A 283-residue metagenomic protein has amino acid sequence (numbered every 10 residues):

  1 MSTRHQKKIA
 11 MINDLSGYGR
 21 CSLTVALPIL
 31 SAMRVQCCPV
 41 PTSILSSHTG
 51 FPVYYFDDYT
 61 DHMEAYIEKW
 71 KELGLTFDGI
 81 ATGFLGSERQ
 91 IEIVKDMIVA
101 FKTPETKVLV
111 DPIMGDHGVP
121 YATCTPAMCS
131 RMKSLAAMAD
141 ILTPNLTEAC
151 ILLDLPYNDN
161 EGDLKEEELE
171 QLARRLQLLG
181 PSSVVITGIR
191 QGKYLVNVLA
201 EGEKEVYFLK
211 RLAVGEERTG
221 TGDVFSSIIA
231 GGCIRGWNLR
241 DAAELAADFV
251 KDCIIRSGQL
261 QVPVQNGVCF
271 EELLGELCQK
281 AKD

Functional and structural regions predicted by a protein language model:
S2-V110, M114-A122, E272-G275: Conserved N-terminal subdomain of the carbohydrate kinase-like
I12, M33, K69-L73, A100-P104 (+8 more regions): Change "in soluble alpha/beta enzymes" to "in soluble alpha/beta proteins
G17, V206-G220: Short pre-catalytic strand/loop immediately N-terminal to key active-site residues, enriched for Gly-Thr
H62-A65, S134, Q171, D241-F249: A non-catalytic, amphipathic alpha-helix used as a structural packing/dimerization or gating element in enzyme scaffolds
A122-V206, E216, R240: Conserved phosphate/ATP/ADP-binding segment of small-molecule kinases
E216-L239, A243: Short, small-residue alpha-helix embedded
R240-D283: Charged C-terminal helix
